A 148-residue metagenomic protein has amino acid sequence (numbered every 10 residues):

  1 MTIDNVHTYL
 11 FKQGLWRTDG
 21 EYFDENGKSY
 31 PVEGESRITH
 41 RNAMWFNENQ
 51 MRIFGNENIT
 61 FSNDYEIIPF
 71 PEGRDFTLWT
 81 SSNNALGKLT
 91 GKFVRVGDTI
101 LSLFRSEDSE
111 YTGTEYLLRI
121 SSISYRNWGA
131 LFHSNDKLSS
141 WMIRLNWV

Functional and structural regions predicted by a protein language model:
M1-S62, P71, S139-W141, N146-V148: Amphipathic/hydrophobic helical signal segments and adjacent flexible N-terminal regions that mediate secretion
I53-V148: Calycin-type beta-barrel ligand-binding domains and close structural analogs
